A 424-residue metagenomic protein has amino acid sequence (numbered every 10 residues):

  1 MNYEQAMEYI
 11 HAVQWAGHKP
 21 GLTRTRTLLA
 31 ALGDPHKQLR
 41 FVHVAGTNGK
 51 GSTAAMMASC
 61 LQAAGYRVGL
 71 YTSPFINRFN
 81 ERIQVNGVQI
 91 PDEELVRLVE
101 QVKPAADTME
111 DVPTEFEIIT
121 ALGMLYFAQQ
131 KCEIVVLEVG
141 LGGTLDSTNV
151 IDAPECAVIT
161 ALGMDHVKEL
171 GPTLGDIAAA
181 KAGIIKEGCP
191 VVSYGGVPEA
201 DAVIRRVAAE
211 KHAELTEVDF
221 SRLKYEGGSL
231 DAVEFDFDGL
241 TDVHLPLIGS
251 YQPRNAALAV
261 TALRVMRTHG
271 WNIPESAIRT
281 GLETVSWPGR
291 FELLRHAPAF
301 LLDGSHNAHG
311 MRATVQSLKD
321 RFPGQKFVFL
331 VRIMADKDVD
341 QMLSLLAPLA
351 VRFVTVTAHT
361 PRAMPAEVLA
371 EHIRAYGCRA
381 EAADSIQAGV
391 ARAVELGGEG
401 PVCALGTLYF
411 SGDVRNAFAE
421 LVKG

Functional and structural regions predicted by a protein language model:
M1-N48, S52-R67, I76-R78, P190-S193 (+2 more regions): N-terminal leader/targeting and accessory segments in enzymes
H18, L22, R26-K37, A63-D152 (+2 more regions): ATP-dependent carboxylate-amine ligase catalytic core
K37-Q38, I134-L137, L145-V158, L162-G163 (+3 more regions): Nucleotide phosphate-binding/pyrophosphate-handling subdomain across enzymes that bind or process nucleotide phosphates
M57-Q62, F127, L346, I373 (+1 more regions): Hydrophobic alpha-helical packing residues
E110-D111, I118, K131-E138, P154-D242 (+2 more regions): Acidic, Mg2+-coordinating active-site environments of NTP-dependent enzymes
Y194-G195, V207-S229, P246-S250, I278-T284 (+5 more regions): Beta-strand->loop->alpha-helix junctions that form or flank phosphate-binding loops in nucleotide-handling enzymes
V197-T216, L230-D231, A299-L302, A308 (+1 more regions): C-terminal helical cap/extension that packs against the catalytic core of soluble nucleotide-cofactor enzymes
T407: Active-site-proximal loop/hinge segments that shape catalytic or ion-binding/gating pockets
